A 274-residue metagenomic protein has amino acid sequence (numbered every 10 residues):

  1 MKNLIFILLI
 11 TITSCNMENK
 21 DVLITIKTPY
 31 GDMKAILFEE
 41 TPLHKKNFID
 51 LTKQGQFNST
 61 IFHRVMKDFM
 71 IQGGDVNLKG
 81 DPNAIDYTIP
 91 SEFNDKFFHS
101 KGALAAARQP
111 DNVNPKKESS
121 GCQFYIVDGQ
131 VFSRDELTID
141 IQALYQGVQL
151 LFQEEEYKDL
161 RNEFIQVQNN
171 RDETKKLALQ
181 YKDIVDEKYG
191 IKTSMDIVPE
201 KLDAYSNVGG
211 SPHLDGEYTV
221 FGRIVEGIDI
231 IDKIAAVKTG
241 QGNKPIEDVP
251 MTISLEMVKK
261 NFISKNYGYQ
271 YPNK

Functional and structural regions predicted by a protein language model:
N3-T13: Sec-dependent N-terminal signal peptides
C15-K274: Cyclophilin-like peptidyl-prolyl cis-trans isomerases
